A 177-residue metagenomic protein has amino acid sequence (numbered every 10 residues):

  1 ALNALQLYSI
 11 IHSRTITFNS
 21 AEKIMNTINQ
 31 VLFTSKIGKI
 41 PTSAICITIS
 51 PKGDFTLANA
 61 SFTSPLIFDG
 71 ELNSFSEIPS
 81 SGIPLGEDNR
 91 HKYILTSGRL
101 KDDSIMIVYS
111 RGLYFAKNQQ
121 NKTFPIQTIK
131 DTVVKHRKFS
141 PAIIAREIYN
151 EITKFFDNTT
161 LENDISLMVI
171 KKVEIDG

Functional and structural regions predicted by a protein language model:
A1-F18, S76, L100-T159, I175-G177: Active-site-proximal, acidic helix/loop segment immediately C-terminal to a metal-coordinating Asp/Glu
A1-L72, P79, Y93, F156-N163 (+1 more regions): Catalytic core of PPM/PP2C metal-dependent serine/threonine phosphatase domains
P65-L66, P84, Y114-A116: Flexible loop/turn segments at secondary-structure boundaries
E77-P84: Short, basic/aromatic beta-hairpin or loop at an interaction surface
L85-R90: Short, structured beta-strand/loop micro-motifs enriched in basic residues and often containing a Trp
I107-Y109, S166-I170: Conserved active-site loop/cleft motifs that coordinate metal ions or position small ligands
I165, K172-G177: Intrinsically disordered, glycine/charged-rich C-terminal tails and inter-domain linkers that flank nucleotidyl cyclase
